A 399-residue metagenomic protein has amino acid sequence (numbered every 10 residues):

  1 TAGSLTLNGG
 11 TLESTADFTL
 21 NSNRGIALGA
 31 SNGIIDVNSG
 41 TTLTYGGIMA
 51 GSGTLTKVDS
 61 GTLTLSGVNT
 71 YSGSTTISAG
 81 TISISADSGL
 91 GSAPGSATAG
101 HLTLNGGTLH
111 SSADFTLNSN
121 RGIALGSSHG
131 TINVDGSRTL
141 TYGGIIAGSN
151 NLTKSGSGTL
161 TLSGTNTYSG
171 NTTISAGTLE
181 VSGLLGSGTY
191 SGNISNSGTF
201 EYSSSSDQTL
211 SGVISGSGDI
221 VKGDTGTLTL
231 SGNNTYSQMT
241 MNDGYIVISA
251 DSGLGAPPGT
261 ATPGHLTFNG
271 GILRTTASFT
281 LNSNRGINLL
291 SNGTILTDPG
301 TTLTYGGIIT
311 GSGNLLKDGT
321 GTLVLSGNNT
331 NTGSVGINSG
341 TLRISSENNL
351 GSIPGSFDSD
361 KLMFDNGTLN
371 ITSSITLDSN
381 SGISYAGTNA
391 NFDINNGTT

Functional and structural regions predicted by a protein language model:
T1-T42, A50-T64, S72-T139, A147-T161 (+4 more regions): Beta-strand repeat architectures
